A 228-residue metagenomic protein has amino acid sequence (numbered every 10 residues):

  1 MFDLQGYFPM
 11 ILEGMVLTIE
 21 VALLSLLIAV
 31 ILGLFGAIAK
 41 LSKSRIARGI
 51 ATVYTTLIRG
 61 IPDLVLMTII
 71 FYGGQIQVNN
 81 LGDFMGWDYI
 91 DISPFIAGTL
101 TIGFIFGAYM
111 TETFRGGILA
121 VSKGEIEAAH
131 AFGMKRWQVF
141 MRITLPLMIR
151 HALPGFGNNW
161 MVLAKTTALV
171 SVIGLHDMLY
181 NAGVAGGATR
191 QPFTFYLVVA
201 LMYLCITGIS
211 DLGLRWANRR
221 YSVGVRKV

Functional and structural regions predicted by a protein language model:
M1-V228: Transmembrane alpha-helices and adjacent helix-loop boundaries
